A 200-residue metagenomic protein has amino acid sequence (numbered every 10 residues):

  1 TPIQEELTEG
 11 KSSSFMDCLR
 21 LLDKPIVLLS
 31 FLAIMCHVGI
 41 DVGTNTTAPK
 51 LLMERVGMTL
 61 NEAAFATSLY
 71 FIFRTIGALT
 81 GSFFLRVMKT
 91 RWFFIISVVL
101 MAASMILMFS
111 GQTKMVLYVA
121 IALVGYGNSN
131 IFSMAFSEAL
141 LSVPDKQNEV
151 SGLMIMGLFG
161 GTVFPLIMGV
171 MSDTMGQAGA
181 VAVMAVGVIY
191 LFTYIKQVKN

Functional and structural regions predicted by a protein language model:
T1, A182-N200: Multi-pass alpha-helical transporter architecture, strongest for 12-TM Major Facilitator/SLC carriers used
P2-S30: Juxtamembrane intracellular "pre-TM" segments in multi-pass secondary transporters
L21-S68, T75-A78: Extracytoplasmic gate region of multi-pass secondary transporters
G77-T90, S172-D173: Helix-to-loop junctions at the C-terminal end of transmembrane segments in multipass secondary transporters
W92-L107: Structural signature of the two symmetry-related core transmembrane helices
M115-L123: Paired small-residue
S129-P144: Intracellular juxtamembrane helix-capping segments at the cytosolic ends of symmetry-related transmembrane helices
S142-Q177, V181: A late C-terminal transmembrane helix in Major Facilitator Superfamily
